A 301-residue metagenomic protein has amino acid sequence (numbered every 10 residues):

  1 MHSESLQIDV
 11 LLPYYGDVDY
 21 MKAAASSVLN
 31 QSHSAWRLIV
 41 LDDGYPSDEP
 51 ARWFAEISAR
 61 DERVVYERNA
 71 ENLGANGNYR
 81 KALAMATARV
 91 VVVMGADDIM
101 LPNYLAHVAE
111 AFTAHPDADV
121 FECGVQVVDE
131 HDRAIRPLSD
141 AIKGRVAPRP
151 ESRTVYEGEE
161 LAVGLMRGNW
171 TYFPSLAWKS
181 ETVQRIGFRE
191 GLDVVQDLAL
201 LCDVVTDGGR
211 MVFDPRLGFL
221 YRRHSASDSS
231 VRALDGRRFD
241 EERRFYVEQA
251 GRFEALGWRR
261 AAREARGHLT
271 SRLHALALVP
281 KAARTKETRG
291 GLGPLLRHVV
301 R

Functional and structural regions predicted by a protein language model:
L6-D9, S27, R37, A199: Cell-envelope/extracellular polymer assembly enzymes that use nucleotide-activated donors
D17-N30: Short, well-formed alpha-helical segments that are part of the catalytic scaffolds of diverse glycosyltransferases
L29-E67: Acidic donor-binding segment of Leloir-type glycosyltransferases
N69-A86, I99: Glycine-rich, basic loop-to-helix element that forms the pyrophosphate-binding segment of sugar-nucleotide handling
V91: Short aromatic/hydrophobic "clamp" motif used to bind/position activated sugar donors
N103-K143: Conserved donor NDP-sugar-binding/catalytic core segment of glycosyltransferases
A147-R238: Conserved nucleotide-sugar donor-binding catalytic segment
G209, R216-S225, S230-W258, R284 (+2 more regions): Catalytic core of nucleotide-sugar-dependent glycosyltransferases
